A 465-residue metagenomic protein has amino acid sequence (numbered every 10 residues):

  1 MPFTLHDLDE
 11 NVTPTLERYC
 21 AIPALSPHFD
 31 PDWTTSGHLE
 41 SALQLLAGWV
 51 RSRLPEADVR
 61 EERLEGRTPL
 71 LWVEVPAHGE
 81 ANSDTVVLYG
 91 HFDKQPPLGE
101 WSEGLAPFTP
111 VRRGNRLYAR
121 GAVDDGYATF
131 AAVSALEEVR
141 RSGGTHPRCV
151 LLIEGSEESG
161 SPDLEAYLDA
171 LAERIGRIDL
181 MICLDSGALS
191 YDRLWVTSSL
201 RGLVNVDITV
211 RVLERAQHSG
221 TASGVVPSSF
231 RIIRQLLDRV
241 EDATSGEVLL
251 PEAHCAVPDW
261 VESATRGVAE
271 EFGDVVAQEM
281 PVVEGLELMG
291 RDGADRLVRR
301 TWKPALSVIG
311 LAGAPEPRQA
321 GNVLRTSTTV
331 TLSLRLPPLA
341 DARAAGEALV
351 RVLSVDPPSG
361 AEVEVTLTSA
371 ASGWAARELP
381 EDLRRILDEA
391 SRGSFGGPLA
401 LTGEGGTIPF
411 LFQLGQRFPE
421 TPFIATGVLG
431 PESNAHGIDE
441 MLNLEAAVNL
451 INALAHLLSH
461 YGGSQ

Functional and structural regions predicted by a protein language model:
M1-E100, S327, G346: N-terminal helical capping/dimerization or prosegment-like subdomains of hydrolases acting on amide or phosphate bonds
L43, A81, S190-Y191, V248-S327 (+3 more regions): An extended, acidic, His-containing surface patch that forms the Zn2+-binding/catalytic region of metallohydrolases
N82-I153, N449: Active-site metal-coordination/substrate-binding segment of hydrolases, especially metallo-dependent peptidases
D93, V240-S245, V350-G360: A common structural junction motif
V123, E214-A216, L334-A342, A371: A generic structural motif
H146-S228: Histidine/acidic-residue-rich, glycine-tolerant segments that coordinate divalent metal ions
A166, S223-T244: A short core secondary-structure module
